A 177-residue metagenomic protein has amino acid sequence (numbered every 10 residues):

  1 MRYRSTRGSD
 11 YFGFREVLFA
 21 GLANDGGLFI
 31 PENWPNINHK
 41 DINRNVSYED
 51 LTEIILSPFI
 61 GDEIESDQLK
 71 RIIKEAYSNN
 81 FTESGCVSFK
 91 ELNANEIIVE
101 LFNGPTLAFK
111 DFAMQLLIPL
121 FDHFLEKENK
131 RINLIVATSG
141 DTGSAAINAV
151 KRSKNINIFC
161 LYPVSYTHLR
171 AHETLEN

Functional and structural regions predicted by a protein language model:
M1-D25: Charged, compositionally biased N-terminal leader segments and the immediate start of the first structured element
F19, E53, S57, Q115-I118 (+1 more regions): Predominant activation on well-ordered alpha-helical scaffold segments within soluble catalytic domains
G27-L107: Small-residue-rich anion-binding loops in enzyme active sites
I97-R152: Well-ordered mid-protein domain cores that form the structural environment of catalytic cofactors
I156-C160: A glycine-rich helix N-cap at a beta->alpha junction
L161, S165-Y166: Hydrophobic, small-residue-rich alpha-helical packing segments that form membrane-like cores
T167-T174: Conserved small/polar residues in nucleotide/adenosyl-binding loops
